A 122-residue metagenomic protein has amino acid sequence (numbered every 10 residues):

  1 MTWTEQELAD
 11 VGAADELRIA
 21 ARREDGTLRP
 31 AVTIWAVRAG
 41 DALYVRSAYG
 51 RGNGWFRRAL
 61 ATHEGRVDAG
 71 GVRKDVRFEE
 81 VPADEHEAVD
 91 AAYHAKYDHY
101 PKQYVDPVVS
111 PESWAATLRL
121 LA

Functional and structural regions predicted by a protein language model:
M1-R18: Extreme N-terminal tail/first-helix region
E5-E7, R22-R23, Y104-P107: Short, P/G- and charge-enriched loop/turn segments at secondary-structure junctions
L8-A9, W35, V108-S110: Short secondary-structure boundary/capping segments
A9, R29-V32, A59-T62, R66: N-proximal short alpha-helices
A14-Y49, R57, R77: Short beta-strand segments
Y49-A122: Short, structured beta-strand-loop surface elements
